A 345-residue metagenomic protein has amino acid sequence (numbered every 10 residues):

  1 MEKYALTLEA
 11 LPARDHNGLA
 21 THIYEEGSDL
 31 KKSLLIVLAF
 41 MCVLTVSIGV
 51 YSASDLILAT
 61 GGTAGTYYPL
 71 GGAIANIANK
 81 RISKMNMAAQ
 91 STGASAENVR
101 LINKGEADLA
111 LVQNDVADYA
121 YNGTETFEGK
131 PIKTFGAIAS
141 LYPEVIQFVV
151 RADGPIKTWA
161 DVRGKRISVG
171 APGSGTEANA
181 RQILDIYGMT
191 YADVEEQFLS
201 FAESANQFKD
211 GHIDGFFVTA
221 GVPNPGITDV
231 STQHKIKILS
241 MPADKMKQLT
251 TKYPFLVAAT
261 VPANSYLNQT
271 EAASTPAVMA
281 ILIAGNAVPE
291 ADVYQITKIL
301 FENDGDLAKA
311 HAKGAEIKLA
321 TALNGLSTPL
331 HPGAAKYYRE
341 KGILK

Functional and structural regions predicted by a protein language model:
K3, T7-L8, R14-D29: Short, Lys/Arg-enriched N-terminal segments with co-localized hydrophobic residues within the first ~10-30 amino acids
S28-V37: Bacterial N-terminal signal peptides that target proteins for export
S47-I48: N-terminal signal peptide c-region/cleavage motif recognized by signal peptidases
A53-Y119, E128: N-terminal (or domain-start) structured segment
D55-R81, M85, E144-D210, G305 (+3 more regions): Bilobed "Venus flytrap"/periplasmic-binding protein-like clamshell domains and structurally analogous long
N114-V116, T124-T126, G154, T190-I283 (+1 more regions): Pocket-lining segment of extracytoplasmic ligand-binding domains
E128-L141, I146, N264-S274: A structural signal for short loop-to-beta-strand junctions that line the ligand-binding cleft of periplasmic/secreted
E271-K345: Segments of small-molecule ligand-sensing domains
